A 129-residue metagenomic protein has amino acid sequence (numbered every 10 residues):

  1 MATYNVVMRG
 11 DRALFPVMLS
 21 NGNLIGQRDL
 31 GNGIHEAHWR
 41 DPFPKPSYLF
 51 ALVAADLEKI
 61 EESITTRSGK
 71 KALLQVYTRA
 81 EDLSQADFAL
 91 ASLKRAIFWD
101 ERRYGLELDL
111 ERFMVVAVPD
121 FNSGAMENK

Functional and structural regions predicted by a protein language model:
M1-K129: Hydrophobic helix-coil surface modules that form long, contiguous segments used for peptide/substrate interaction
